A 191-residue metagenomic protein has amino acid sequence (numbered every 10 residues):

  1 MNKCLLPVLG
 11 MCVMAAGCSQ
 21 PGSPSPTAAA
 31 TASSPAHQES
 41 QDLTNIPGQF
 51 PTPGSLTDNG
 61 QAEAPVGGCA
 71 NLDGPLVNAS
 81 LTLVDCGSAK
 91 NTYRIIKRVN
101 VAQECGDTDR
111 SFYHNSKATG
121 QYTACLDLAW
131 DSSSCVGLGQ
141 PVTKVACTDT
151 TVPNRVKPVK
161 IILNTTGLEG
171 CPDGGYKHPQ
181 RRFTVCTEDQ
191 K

Functional and structural regions predicted by a protein language model:
M1-G10: N-terminal export and membrane-targeting signals
M14-G17: C-terminal motif of bacterial Sec signal peptides marking the signal peptidase cleavage site
S19-K191: Primary mode marks residue(s) on the alpha4-beta5-alpha5 output face of response regulator receiver
